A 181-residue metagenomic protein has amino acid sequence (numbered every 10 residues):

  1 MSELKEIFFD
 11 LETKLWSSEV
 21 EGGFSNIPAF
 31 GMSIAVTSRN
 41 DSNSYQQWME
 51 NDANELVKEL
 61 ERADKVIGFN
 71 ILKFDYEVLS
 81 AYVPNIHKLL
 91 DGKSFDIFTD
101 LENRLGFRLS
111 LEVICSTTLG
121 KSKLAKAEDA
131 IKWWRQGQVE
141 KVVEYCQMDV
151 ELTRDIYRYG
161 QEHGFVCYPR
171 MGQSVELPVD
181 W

Functional and structural regions predicted by a protein language model:
M1-W181: DEDD superfamily 3′-5′ metal-dependent exonuclease/proofreading module
